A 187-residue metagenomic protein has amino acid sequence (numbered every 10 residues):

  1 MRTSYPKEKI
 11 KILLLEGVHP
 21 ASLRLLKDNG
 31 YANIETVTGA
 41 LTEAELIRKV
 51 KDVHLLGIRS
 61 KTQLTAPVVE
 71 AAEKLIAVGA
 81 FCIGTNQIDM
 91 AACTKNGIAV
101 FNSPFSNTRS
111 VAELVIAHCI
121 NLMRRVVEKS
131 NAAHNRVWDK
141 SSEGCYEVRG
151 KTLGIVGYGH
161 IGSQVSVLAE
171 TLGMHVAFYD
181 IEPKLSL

Functional and structural regions predicted by a protein language model:
M1-S4, R136-Y146: A short, basic/flexible loop-to-alpha-helix module at the beginning of a structural domain
M1-V53: N-terminal glycine-/charge-rich "phosphate-binding" loop or analogous flexible N-terminal tail
K7-K9, L75, R149-T152: Phosphate-coordination loops involved in phosphoryl transfer and adenosine-cofactor binding
L13, A77-G79, A99-F101, D139 (+2 more regions): Structural detector of well-ordered beta-strand residues that form the stable sheet scaffold of enzyme domains
G17-A21, K61, D180-L185: Short, polar loop motifs at secondary-structure junctions
L25, L114, H118, Q164 (+1 more regions): Rossmann-fold NAD(P)-dependent oxidoreductase module
E35, V53-A132, S142-Y146: Phosphate/diphosphate ligand-binding glycine-rich loop within oxidoreductases
S141-L187: Rossmann-like dinucleotide/phosphate-binding beta-alpha-beta segment
